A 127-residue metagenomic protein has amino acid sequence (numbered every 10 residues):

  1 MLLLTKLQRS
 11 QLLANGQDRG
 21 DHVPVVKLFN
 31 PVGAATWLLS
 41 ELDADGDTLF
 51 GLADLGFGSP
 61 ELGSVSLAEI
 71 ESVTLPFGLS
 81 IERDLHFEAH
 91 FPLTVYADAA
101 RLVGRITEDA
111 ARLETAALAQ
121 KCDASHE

Functional and structural regions predicted by a protein language model:
M1-G33, T107-E127: N-terminal domain-onset segments
A14, A34-A35, A44, A53 (+6 more regions): A sequence-composition feature that detects small, non-aromatic residues
Q17-G20, L38, L42: Structured, beta-strand-rich domain cores that present glycine/charged loop surfaces used to bind extended ligands
K27, V32-L39, F50-G51: Short, structured protein-protein interaction patches enriched in aromatics and acidic/basic residues, typified by
L39-F77: Acidic, aromatic-enriched beta-alpha/helix-loop junctions
E61-E114: Helix-rich interaction surfaces within compact, conserved domain-sized segments that mediate assembly or partner
